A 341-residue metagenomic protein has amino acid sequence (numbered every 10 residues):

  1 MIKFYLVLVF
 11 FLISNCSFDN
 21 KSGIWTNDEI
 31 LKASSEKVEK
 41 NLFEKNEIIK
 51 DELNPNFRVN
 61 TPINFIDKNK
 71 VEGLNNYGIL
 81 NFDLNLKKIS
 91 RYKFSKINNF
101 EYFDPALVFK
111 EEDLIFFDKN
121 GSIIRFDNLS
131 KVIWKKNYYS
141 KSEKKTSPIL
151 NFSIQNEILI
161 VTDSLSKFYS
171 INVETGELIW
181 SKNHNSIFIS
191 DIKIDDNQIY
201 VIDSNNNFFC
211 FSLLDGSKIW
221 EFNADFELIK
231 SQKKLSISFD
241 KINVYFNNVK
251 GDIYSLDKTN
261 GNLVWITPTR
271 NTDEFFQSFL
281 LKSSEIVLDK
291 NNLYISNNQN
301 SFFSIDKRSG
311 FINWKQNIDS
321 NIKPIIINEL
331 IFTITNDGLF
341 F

Functional and structural regions predicted by a protein language model:
I2-V9: Sec-dependent signal peptide recognition, specifically the positively charged N-region followed immediately by
F10-N46: Bacterial Sec signal peptide processing site at the extreme N-terminus
A33-S90: Blade/loop signatures of beta-propeller domains
I63-F65, L86-V108, V132-N156, E177-D196 (+4 more regions): Extracytoplasmic beta-rich repeat domains
E111, D118-K119, D127, N156 (+7 more regions): Structural signature of WD-repeat beta-propellers
D127-K131, N172-G176, S212-G216, K258-N260 (+1 more regions): Short loop/turn segments that connect beta-strands within beta-propeller blades
